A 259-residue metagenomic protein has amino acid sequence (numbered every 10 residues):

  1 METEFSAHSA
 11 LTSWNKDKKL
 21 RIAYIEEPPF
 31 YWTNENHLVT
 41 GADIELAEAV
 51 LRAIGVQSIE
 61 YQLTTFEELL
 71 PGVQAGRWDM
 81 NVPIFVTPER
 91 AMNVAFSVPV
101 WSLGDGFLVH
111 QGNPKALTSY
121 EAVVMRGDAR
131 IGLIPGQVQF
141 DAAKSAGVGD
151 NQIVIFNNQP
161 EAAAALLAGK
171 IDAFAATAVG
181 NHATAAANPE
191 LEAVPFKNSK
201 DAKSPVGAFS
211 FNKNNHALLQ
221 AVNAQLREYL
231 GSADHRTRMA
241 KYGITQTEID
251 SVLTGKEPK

Functional and structural regions predicted by a protein language model:
M1-F5, I44-I54, N113, E121 (+3 more regions): Extended ligand-binding regions for polar small-molecule ligands
M1-I59, R238-K259: N-terminal hydrophobic or amphipathic helices and topogenic motifs
R21, I25-P29, H37-A53, F85 (+4 more regions): Bilobed "Venus flytrap"/periplasmic-binding protein-like clamshell domains and structurally analogous long
Y24-P28, L63-T65, V73, V98-V100 (+6 more regions): A mature extracytoplasmic/lumenal domain signature
E48, I59-V123: Acidic, polar ligand-binding/catalytic clefts
L51-V56, Q74, W78, G112 (+8 more regions): Sec-exported extracytoplasmic/periplasmic mature domains
E68, I84-N93, K144-S145, A168 (+1 more regions): A ligand-binding cleft/hinge motif common to bilobed small-molecule-binding domains
S102-G106, A186-R227, T245-K259: Periplasmic-binding protein-like
